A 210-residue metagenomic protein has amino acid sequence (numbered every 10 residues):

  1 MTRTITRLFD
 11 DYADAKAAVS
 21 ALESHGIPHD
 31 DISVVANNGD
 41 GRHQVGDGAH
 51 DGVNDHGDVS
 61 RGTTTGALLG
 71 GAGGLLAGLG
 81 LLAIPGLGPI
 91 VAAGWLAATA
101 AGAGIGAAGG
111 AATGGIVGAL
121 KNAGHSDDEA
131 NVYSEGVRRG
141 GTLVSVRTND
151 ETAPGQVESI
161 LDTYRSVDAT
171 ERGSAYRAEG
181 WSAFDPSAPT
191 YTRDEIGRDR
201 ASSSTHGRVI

Functional and structural regions predicted by a protein language model:
M1-I210: Intrinsically disordered, low-complexity, hydrophilic segments
